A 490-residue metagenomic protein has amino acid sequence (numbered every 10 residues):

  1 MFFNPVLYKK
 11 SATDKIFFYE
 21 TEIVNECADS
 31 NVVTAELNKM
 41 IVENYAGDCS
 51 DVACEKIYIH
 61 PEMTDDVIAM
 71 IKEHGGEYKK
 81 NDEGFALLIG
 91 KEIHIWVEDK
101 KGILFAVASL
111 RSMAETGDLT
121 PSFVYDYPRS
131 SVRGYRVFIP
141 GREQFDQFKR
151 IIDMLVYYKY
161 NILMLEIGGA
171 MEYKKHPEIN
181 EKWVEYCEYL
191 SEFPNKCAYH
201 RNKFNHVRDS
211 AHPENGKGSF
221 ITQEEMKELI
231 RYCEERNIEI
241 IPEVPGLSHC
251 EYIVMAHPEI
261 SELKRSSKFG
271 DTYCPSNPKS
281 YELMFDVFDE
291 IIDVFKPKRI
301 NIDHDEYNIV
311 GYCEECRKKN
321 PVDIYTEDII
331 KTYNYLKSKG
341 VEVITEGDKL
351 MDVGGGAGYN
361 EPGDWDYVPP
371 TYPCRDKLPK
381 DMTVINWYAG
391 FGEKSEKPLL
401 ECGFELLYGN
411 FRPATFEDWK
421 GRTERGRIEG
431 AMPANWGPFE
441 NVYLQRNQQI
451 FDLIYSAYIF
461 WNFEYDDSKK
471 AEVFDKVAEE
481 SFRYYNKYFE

Functional and structural regions predicted by a protein language model:
M1-K101, F105, S109-Y125, T345-D352 (+3 more regions): Acidic, contiguous N-terminal accessory segments
M1-S11, C27-T34, S50, E115 (+6 more regions): Substrate-binding groove of N-acetylhexosamine-processing glycoside hydrolases
I16-E26, C54-I57, I93, R133 (+5 more regions): Hydrophobic beta-strand segments of well-ordered beta-sheets in folded domains
E26, E43, E55, Q144-Q147 (+2 more regions): Residue-identity detector for glutamine
P61, I167, N435: Short secondary-structure boundary segments
D66-I68, R142-D146, K394: Short, solvent-exposed loop/turn elements at domain surfaces
A69, I253, Y312, G355-G356 (+1 more regions): Short, well-ordered secondary-structure micro-motifs
K80-C316, P321-K331, K337-K339: Feature activates predominantly on carbohydrate-active enzymes
